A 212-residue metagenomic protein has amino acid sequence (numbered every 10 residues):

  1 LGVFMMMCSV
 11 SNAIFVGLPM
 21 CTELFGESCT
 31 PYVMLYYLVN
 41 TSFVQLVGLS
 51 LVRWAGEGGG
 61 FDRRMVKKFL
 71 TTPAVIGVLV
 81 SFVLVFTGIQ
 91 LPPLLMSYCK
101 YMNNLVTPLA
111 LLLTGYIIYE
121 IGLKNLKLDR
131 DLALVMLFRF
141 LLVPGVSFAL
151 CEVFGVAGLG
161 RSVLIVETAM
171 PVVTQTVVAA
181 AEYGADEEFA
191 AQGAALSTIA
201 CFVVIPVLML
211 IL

Functional and structural regions predicted by a protein language model:
L1-L212: Alpha-helical transmembrane segments of multi-pass small-molecule/ion transporters
